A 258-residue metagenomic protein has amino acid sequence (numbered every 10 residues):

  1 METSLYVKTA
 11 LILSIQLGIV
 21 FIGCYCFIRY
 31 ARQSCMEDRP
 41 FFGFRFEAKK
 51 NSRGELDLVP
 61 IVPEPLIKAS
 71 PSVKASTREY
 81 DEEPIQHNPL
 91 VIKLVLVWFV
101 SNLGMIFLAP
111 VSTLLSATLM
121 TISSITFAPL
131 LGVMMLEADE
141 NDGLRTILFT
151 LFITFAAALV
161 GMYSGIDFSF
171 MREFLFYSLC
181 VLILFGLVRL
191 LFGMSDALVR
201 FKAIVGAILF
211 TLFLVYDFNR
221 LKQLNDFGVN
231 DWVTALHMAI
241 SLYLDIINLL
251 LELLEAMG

Functional and structural regions predicted by a protein language model:
M1-G258: A hydrophobic alpha-helical transmembrane-helix feature that marks the membrane cores and membrane-interface segments
